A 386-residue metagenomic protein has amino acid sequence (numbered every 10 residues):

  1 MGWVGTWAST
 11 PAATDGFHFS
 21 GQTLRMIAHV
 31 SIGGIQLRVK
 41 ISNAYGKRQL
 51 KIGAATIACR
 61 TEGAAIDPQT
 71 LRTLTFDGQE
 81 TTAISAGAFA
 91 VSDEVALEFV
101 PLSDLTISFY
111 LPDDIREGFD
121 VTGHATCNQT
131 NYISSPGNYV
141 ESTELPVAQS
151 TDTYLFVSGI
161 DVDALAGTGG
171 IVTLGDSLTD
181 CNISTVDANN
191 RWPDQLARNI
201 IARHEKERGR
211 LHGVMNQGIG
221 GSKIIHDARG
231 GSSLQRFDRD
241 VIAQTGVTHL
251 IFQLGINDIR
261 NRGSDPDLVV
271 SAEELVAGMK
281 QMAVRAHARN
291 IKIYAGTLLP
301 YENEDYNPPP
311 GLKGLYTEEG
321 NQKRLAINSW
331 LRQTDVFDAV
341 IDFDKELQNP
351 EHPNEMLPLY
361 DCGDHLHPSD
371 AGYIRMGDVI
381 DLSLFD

Functional and structural regions predicted by a protein language model:
M1-L174, D180-D187, E205-K206: N-terminal secretory targeting modules
W7, M26, I41, Q49 (+6 more regions): Conserved SGNH/GDSL esterase-like catalytic core that processes O-acyl groups on lipids and polysaccharides
G34-Q36, V247, F337: Core-facing hydrophobic residues within beta-strands of well-ordered domains
L174-D176, G296, I341: Active-site flanking residues adjacent to catalytic metal/cofactor-binding acidic residues
L234, R260, L299-D386: Catalytic His-Asp segment of secreted/periplasmic serine-dependent ester chemistry enzymes
M279-H287: Surface-exposed amphipathic alpha-helices with a cationic face
